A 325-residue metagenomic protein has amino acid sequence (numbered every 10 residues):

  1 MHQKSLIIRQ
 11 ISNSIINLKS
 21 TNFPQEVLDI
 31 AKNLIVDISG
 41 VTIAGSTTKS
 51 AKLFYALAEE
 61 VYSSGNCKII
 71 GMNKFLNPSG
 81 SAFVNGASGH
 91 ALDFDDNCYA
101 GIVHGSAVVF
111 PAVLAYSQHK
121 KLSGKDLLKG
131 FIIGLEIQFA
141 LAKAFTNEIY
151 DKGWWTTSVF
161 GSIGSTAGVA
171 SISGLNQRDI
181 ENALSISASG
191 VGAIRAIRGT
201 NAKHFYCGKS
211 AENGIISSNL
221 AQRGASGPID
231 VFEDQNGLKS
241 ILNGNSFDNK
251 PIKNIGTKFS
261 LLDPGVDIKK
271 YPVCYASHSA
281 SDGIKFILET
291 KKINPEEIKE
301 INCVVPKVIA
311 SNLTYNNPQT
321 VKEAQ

Functional and structural regions predicted by a protein language model:
H2-P264, K307-I309, L313: N-terminal core-entry segment
D263-A276: Glycine-rich phosphate/diphosphate-binding loops and the adjacent beta-loop-alpha structural elements that coordinate
C274-Q325: Intrinsically disordered, low-complexity Ser/Thr/Pro/Gly-rich interaction regions that scaffold/cooperate
